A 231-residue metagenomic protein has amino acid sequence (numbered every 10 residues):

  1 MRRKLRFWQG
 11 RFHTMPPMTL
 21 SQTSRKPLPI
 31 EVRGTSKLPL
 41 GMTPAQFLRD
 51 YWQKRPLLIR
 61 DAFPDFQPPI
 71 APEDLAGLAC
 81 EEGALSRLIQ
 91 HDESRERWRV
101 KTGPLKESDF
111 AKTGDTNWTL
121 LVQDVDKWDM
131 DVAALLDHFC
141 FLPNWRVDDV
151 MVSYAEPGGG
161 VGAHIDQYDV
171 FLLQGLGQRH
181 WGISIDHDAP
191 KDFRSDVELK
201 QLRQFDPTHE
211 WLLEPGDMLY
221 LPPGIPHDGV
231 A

Functional and structural regions predicted by a protein language model:
F12: Acidic, mature catalytic/reactive cores of soluble proteins
T19-D50, P64-D217, I225-A231: Active-site region of the double-stranded beta-helix
Q53-R55: Non-catalytic, conserved peripheral segments adjacent to functional cores
Y220: Conserved beta-strand-loop-short alpha-helix elements that form and flank the Mn2+/Mg2+-coordinating active site
